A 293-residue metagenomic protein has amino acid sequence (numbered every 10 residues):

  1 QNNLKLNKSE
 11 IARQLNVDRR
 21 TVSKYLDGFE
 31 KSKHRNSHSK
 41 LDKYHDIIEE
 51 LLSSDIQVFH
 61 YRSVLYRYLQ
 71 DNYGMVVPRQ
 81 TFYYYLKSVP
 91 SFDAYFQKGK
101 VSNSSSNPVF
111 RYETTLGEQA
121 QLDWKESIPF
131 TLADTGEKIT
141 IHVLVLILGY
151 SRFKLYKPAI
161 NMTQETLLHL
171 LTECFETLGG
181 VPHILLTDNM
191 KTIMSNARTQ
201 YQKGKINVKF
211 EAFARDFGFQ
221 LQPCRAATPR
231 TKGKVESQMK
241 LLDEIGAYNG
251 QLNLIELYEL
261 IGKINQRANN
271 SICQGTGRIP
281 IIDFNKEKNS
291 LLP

Functional and structural regions predicted by a protein language model:
Q1-K234, Q238, D243-E244, Y248-L252: Secondary-structure boundary/capping micro-motif
M239-P293: Active-site-proximal acidic segments at structured loop/helix or strand boundaries that coordinate catalytic metals
